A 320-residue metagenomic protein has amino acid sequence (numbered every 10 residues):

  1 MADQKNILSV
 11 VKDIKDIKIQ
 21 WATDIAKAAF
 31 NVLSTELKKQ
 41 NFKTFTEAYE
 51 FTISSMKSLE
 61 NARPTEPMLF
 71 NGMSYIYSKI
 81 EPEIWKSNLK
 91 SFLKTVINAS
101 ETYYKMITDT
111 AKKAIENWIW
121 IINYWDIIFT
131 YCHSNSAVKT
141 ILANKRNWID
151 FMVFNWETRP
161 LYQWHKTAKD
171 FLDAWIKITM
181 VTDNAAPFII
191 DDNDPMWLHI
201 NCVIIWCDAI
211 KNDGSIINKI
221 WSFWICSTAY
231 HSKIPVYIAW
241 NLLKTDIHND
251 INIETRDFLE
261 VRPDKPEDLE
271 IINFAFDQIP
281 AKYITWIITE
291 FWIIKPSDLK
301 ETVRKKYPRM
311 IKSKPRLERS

Functional and structural regions predicted by a protein language model:
M1-K94: Long amphipathic alpha-helical segments
I7-D16, S54, T95-E101, I149-V153 (+1 more regions): Glycine/charged-rich beta-loop-alpha catalytic/anionic-binding loops adjacent to active sites
D16-I19, T35-F42, K57-P64, S78-K86 (+12 more regions): Generic secondary-structure signature for well-ordered alpha-helical cores
T23, I127-V138, P160: Gly/Ser/Thr-rich loops at beta-strand to alpha-helix junctions that form or flank small-molecule/cofactor-binding
Y77-Y124, L142, F151-H199, V203: Ligand-binding beta-strand-loop-alpha-helix segment within the catalytic cores of soluble metabolic enzymes
S134-R146, C226: Histidine-anchored nucleotide/phosphate-binding helix
W156-S320: Conserved phosphate- and dinucleotide-binding cores of soluble alpha/beta proteins, encompassing both enzyme active
